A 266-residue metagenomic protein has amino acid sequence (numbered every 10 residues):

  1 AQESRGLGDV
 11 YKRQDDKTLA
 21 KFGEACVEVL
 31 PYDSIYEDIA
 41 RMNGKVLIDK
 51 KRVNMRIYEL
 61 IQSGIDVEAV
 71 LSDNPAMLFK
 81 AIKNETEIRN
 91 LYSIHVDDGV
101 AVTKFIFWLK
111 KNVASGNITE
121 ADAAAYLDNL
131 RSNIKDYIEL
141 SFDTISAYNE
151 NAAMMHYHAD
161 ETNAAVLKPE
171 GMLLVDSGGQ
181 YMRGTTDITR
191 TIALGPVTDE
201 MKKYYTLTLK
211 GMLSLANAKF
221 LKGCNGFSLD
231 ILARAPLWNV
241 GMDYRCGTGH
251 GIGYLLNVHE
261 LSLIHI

Functional and structural regions predicted by a protein language model:
A1, S34-Y137, N149-N151, M182 (+3 more regions): Flexible, acidic/His-enriched mid-domain "rim/lid" segments that flank
Q2-Y11, I264-H265: Single conserved hydrophobic/aromatic residue that forms the stacking wall/gate of nucleotide- or nucleobase-binding
S4, A153-R183, H259-L263: Acidic/histidine-enriched ion/cofactor-binding microenvironments in catalytic or ligand-binding pockets
D9-G23, G184-P196, M201-Y204: Metal-dependent catalytic core segments for phosphate chemistry
A25-I35: Short acidic-hydrophobic, aromatic-tinged amphipathic segments that line or gate anion-handling sites
I48, I138-E139, N217-D230, M242-T248: Acidic/polar loop patches that form or flank catalytic/metal-binding clefts of enzymes that bind anionic ligands
L140-A153, T248-S262: Short, basic/aromatic beta-hairpin or loop at an interaction surface
